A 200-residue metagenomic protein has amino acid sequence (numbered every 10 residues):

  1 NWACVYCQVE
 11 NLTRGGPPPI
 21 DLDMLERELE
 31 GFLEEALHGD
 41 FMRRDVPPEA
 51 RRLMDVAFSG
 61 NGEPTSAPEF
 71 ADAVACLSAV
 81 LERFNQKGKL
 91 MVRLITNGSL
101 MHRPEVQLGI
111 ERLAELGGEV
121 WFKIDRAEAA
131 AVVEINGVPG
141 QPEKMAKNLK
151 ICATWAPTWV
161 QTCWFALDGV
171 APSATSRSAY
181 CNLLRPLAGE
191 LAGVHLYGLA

Functional and structural regions predicted by a protein language model:
N1: Residues immediately within or flanking Cys/His clusters that coordinate Zn2+ in small zinc-binding modules
C4-C7: Short cysteine clusters
V9-L116: Conserved Radical SAM active-site core
S66-L199: Conserved AdoMet/S-adenosylmethionine-binding subsite of the radical SAM
